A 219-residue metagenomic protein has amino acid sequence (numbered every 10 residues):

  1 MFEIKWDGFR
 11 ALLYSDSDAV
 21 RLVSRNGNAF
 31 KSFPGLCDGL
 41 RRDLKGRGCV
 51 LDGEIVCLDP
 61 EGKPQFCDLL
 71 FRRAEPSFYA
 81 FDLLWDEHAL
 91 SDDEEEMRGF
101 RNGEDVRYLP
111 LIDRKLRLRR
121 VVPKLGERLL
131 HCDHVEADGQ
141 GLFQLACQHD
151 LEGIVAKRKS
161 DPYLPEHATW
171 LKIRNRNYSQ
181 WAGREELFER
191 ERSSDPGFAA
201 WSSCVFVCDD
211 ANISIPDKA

Functional and structural regions predicted by a protein language model:
M1-A219: Catalytic cores of nucleic-acid ligases and guanylyltransferases
